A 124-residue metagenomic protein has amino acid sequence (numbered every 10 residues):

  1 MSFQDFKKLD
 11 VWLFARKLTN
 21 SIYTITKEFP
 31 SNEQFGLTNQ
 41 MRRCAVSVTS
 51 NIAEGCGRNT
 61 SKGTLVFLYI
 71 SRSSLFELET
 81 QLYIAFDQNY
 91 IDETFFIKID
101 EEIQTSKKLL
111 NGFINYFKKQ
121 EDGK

Functional and structural regions predicted by a protein language model:
M1-K124: Amphipathic alpha-helical assembly/interaction segments
